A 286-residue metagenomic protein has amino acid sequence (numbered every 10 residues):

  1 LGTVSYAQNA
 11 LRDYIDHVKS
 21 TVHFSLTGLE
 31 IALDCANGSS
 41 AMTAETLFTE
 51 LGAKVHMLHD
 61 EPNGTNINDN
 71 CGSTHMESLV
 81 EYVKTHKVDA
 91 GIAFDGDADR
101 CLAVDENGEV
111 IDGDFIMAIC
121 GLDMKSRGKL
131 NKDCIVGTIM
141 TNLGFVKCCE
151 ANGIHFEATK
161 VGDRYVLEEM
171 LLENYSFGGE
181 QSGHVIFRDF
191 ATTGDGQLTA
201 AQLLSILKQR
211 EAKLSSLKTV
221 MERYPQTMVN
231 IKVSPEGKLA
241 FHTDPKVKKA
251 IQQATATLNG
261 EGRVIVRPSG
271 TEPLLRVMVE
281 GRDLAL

Functional and structural regions predicted by a protein language model:
L1, S25-T27, S78-T138, L143-G153: Replace "Mg2+/Mn2+-dependent" with "divalent metal-dependent
L1-H86: Gly/Ser/Thr-enriched, mixed-charge loops and adjacent short helices that form phosphate/oxyanion-binding elements
V18, D34, M76-L79, I92 (+6 more regions): Buried hydrophobic positions in well-ordered alpha/beta secondary-structure cores of metabolic enzymes
N37, G96, G270-E272: A generic beta-sheet turn/junction motif
N37-A41, A98-D99, T141-N142, D283-A285: Gly/Ser/Thr-rich loops at beta-strand to alpha-helix junctions that form or flank small-molecule/cofactor-binding
M42-T46, N68-C71, C101-N107, F145-A151 (+2 more regions): Short acidic, glycine/serine/threonine-rich loops at helix termini
H56-H59, E109-G128, D163, G196-S205: Gly/Ser/Thr-rich active-site loops/lids in small-molecule metabolic enzymes that frequently grip phosphoryl groups
V88-A90, R127-L286: Phosphate-binding and adjacent anionic-ligand microenvironments
